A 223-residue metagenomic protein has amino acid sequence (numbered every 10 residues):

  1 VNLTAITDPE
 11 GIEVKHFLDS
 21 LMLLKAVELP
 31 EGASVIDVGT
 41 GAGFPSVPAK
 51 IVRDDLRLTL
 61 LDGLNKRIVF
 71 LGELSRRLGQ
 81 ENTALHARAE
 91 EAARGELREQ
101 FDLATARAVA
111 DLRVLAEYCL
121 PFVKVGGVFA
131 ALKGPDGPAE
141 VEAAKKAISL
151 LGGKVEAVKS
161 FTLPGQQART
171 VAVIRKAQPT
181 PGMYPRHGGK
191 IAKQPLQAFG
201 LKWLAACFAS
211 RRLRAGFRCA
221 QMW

Functional and structural regions predicted by a protein language model:
L3-K15: Class I SAM-dependent methyltransferase Rossmann-like catalytic core, especially the SAM/SAH-binding loop
E10, L21-A110, A116-E117: Conserved SAM/SAH cofactor-binding pocket of Class I
R67-V69, G137, V141: Short alpha-helix immediately C-terminal to the canonical SAM-binding loop
V123-K124: Helix-to-beta-strand junctions that scaffold the AdoMet/dcAdoMet cofactor pocket in Class I SAM-dependent enzymes
G127: Glycine-centered, small-residue-biased loops immediately flanking beta-strands in adenine/cofactor-binding cores
E142-L201: SAM/dcSAM-binding transferase cores
